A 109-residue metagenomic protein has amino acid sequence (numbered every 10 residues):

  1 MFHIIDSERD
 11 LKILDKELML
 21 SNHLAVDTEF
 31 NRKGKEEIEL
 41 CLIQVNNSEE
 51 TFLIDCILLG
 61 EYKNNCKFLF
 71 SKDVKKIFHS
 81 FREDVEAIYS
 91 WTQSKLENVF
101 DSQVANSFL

Functional and structural regions predicted by a protein language model:
M1-L109: Conserved RNase H-like, two-metal-ion catalytic cores of nucleic-acid enzymes
